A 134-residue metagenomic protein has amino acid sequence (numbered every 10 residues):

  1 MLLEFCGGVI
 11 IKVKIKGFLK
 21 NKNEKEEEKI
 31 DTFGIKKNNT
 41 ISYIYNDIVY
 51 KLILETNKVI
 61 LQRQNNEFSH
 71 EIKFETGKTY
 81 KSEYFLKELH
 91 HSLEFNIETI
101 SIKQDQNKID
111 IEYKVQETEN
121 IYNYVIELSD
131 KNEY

Functional and structural regions predicted by a protein language model:
F5-D110: N-terminal intrinsically disordered, cationic/polar leader segments that include organellar targeting peptides
K103-K108, E112-Y134: Mixed-charge, glycine-accented linear interaction segment located at domain edges/termini
